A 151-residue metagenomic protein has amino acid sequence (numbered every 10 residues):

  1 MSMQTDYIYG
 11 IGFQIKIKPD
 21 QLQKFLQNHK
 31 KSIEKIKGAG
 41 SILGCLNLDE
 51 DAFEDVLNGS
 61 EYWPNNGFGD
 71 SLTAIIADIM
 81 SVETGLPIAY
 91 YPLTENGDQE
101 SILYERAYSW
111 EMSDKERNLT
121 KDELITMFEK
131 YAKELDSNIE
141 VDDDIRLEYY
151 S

Functional and structural regions predicted by a protein language model:
M1-K133, S137, S151: Acidic (Asp/Glu-rich) sequence patches and key acidic residues that form negatively charged surfaces used
D142-R146: Glycine-rich, aromatic-bearing surface loops/beta-hairpins
